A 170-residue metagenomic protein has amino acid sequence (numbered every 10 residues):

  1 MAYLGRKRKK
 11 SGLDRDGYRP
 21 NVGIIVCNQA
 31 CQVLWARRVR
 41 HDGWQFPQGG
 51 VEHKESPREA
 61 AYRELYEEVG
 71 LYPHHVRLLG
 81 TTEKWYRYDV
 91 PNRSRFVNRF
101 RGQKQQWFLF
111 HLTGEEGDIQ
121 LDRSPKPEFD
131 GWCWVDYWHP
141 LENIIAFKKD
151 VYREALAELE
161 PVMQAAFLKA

Functional and structural regions predicted by a protein language model:
M1-G23, V97-R99: Acidic, metal-coordinating catalytic segment for phosphate/diphosphate chemistry, firing primarily on the Nudix
Q32-V33: Entry beta-strands of beta-propeller and related beta-repeat scaffolds
Q45-G49: A short gly/proline-enriched turn/hairpin at secondary-structure junctions
V51-A146: Unchanged
W138-A170: Charged phosphate-binding loop/patch that engages nucleotide di/tri-phosphates or the phosphate backbone of nucleic
